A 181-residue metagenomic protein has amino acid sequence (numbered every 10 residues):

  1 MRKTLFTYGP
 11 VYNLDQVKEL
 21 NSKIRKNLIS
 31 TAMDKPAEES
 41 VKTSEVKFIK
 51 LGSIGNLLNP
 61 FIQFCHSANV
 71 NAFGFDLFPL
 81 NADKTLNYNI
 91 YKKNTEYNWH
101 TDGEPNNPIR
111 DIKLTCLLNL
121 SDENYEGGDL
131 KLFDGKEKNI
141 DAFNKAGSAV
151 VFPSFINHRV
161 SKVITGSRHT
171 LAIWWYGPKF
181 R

Functional and structural regions predicted by a protein language model:
M1-N81, T85: Non-heme Fe(II)/2-oxoglutarate
V70-R181: Catalytic core of non-heme Fe(II) oxygenases with the double-stranded beta-helix
